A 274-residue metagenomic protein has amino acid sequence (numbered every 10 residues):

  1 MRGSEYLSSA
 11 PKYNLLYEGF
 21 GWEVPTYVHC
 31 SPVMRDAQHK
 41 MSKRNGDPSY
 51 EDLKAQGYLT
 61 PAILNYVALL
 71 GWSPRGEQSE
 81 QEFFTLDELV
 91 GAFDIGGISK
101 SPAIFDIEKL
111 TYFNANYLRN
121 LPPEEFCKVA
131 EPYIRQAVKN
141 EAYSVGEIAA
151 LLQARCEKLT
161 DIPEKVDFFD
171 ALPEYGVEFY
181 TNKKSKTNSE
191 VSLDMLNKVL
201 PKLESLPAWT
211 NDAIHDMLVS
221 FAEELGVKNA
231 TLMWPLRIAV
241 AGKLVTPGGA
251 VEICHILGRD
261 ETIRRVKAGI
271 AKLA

Functional and structural regions predicted by a protein language model:
M1-L118, E125, P132, W234-G242 (+1 more regions): Alpha-helical recognition segments enriched in aromatics with Gly/Pro capping that present substrate-recognition
R35-A37, L89-I98, A137, C156 (+3 more regions): Short, mixed-charge aromatic SLiMs
A55, P102, S144, L225-N229: Secondary-structure capping and boundary motifs in well-ordered enzyme cores
A62, K109, F126, S144-L151 (+3 more regions): Residue-level detector of well-ordered alpha-helical segments, enriched for hydrophobic/aromatic packing positions
V67-G71, N114-Y117, L152, C156 (+5 more regions): Generic structural signal for hydrophobic core residues of well-folded globular domains
P123-L225: Small-residue-rich helix-loop
D212-L273: Charged substrate- and nucleic-acid-binding regions of tRNA-handling and nucleotidyl-transfer enzymes, centered on
